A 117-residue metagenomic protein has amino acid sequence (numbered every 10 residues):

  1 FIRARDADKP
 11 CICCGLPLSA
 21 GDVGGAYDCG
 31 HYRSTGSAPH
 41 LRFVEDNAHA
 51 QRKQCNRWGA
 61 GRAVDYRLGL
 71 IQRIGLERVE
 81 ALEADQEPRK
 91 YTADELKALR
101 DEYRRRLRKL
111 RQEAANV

Functional and structural regions predicted by a protein language model:
F1-P10, R89-A93: Short, charged surface segments at domain edges that flank catalytic/cofactor-binding sites
K9-I12, G61: Short, solvent-exposed positions on alpha-helices
I12-A48: Histidine-centered nuclease catalytic patch
L16-S19, N47-G75: Short Cys/His-centered divalent metal-binding micro-motifs
E80-V117: Short flanking/linker segments adjacent to small metal-binding domains or redox-active Cys/His motifs
